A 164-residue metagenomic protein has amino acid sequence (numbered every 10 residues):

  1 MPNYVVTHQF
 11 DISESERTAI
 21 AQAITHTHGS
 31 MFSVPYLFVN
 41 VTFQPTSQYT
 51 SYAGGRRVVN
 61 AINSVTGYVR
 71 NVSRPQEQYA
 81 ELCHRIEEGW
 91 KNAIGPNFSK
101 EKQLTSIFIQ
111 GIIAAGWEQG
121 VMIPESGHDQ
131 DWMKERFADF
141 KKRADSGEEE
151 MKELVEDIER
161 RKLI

Functional and structural regions predicted by a protein language model:
M1-I164: A domain-level signal for the structural core that forms small-molecule/cofactor-binding pockets and catalytic centers
